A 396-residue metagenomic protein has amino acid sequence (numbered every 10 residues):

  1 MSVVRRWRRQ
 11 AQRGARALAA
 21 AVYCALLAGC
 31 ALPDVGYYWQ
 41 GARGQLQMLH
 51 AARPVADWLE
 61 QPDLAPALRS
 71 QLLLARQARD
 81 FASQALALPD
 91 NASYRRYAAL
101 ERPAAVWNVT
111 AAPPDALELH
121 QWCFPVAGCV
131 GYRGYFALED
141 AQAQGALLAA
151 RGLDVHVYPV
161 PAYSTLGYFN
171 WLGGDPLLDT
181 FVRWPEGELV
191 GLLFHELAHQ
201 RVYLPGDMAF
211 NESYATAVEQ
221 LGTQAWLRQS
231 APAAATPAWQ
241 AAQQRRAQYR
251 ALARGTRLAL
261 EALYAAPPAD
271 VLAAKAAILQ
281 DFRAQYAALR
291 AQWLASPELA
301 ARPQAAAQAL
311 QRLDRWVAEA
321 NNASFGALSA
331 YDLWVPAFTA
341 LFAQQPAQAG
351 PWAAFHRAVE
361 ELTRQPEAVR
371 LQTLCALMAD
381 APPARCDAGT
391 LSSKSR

Functional and structural regions predicted by a protein language model:
V4-L18: Bacterial N-terminal signal peptides that target proteins for export
A17-A28: Bacterial N-terminal signal peptides
A28-L49: Bacterial Sec signal peptide processing site at the extreme N-terminus
A42-A82: Amphipathic alpha-helical packing elements
M48, Q61, L68-A75, G134-A141 (+7 more regions): Solvent-exposed, acidic/flexible segments
L49-D63, W122-V130, A318-E319, P336: Acidic/histidine-rich, surface-exposed loop or edge segments in extracytoplasmic proteins
A78-R246: Acidic/His-rich structured neighborhood in mature extracellular/periplasmic domains
A251-R396: Pan-zinc metallopeptidase signature
